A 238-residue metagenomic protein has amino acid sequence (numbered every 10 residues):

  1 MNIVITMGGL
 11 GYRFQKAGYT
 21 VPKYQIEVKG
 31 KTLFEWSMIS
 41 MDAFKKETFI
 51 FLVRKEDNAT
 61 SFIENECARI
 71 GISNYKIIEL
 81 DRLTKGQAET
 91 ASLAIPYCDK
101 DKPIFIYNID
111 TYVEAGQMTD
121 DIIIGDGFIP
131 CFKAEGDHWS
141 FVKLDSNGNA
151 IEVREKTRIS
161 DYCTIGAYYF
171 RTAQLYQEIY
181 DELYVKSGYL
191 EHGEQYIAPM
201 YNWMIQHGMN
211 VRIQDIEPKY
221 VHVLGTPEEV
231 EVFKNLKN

Functional and structural regions predicted by a protein language model:
N2-I5, R13-Q15, E27, K31-P103: Conserved N-terminal catalytic core of the sugar/cofactor nucleotidyltransferase
I3, C163-N238: Conserved alpha/beta core of the MobA/IspD/sugar-nucleotide pyrophosphorylase nucleotidyltransferase superfamily
M7, V53, N108, C131-F132: Short beta-strand/turn micro-motifs composed of small residues that flank or help shape donor/cofactor-binding pockets
Y19-Y24: Short alpha-helical oligomerization interface
Q25, F141-L144, I213: A structural signal for short hydrophobic beta-strand segments in well-ordered beta-sheet cores
F34, A94, D110, V142 (+1 more regions): Residue-level signal for inorganic ion chemistry
D101-T111: Short beta-strand-to-loop acidic/aromatic patch adjacent to the donor-nucleotide binding site
V113-E191: Conserved core of the sugar-phosphate nucleotidyltransferase
